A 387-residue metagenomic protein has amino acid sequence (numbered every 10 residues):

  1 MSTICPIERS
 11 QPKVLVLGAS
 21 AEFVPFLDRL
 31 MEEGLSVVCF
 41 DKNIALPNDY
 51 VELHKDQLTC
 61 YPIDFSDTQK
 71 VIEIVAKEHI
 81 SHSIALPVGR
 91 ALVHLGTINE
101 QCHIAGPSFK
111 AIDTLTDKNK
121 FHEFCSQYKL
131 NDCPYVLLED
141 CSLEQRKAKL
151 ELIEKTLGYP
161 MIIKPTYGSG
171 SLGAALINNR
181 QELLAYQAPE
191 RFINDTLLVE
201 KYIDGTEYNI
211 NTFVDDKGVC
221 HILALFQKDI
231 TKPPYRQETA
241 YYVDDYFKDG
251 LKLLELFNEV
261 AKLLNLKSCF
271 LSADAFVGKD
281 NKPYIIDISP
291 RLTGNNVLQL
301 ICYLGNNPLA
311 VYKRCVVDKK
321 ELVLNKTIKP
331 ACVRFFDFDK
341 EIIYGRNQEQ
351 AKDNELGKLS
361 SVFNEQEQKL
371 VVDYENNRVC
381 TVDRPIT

Functional and structural regions predicted by a protein language model:
M1-K110: ATP-binding N-terminal substructure of ATP-dependent carboxylate-amine bond-forming enzymes
L30, V136-L138, A174-N179, F213-D215 (+3 more regions): Short beta-strand-to-turn element immediately C-terminal to the catalytic PLP-Schiff-base lysine in fold type I
T68-E78, R146-T156, A188-P189: Short amphipathic alpha-helix with an adjacent loop that forms part of the alpha/beta core around
E100-A175: A conserved helix-loop-beta module that forms one wall/lid of the active-site cleft in ATP-utilizing catalytic domains
N131-D132, T156, P160-I163, A174-N209 (+2 more regions): Conserved ATP-binding module of the ATP-grasp superfamily
K201-L266, F270, V277, S289-V316 (+1 more regions): ATP-dependent carboxylate/phosphate-activation module, predominantly the ATP-grasp catalytic core and closely related
N281-P283: Conserved protein kinase catalytic/activation segment
K313-T387: Peripheral (often C-terminal) accessory segments that flank ATP-dependent C-N-forming ligase machineries
